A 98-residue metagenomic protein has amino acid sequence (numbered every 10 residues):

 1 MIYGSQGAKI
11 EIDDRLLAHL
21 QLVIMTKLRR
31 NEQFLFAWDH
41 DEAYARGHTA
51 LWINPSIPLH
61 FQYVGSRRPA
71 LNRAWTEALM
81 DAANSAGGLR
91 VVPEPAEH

Functional and structural regions predicted by a protein language model:
M1-D13: Short, extreme N-terminal segment that most often corresponds to the first beta-strand
I2, R46, A50, A74-E77: Alpha-helix boundary/capping detector
I12, H19-L22: N-terminal intrinsically disordered, cationic/polar leader segments that include organellar targeting peptides
D13, A50-N54, N72: Helix N-cap / beta->alpha transition motif
L22-R30: Short, intrinsically disordered, mixed-charge
R30-H40, L89-H98: Short glycine-rich, low-complexity/disordered patches
E32-V64: Short, structured protein-protein interaction patches enriched in aromatics and acidic/basic residues, typified by
S66-H98: Mixed-charge, glycine-accented linear interaction segment located at domain edges/termini
